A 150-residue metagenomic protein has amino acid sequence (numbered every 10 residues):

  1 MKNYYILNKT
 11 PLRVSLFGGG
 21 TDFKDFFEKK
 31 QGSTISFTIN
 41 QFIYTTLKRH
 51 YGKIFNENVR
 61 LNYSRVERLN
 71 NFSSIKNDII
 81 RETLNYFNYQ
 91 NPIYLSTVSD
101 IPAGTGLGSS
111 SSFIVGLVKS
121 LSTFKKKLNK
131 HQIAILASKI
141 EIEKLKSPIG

Functional and structural regions predicted by a protein language model:
M1-L107, K119-L128: ATP-binding N-lobe of GHMP and related small-molecule kinases
S110: Short, conserved phosphate/pyrophosphate- and ester-handling motifs at nucleotide-, phospho-/glycolipid
K130-G150: Alpha/beta catalytic cores of group-transfer enzymes, especially the acyltransferase/condensing modules of polyketide
